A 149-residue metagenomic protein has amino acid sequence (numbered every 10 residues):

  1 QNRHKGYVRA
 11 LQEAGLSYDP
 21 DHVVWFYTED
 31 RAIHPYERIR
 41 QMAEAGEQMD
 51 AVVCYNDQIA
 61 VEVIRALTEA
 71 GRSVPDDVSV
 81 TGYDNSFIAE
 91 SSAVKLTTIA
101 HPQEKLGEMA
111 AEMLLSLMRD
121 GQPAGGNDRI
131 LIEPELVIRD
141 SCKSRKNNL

Functional and structural regions predicted by a protein language model:
Q1-L149: Bacterial carbohydrate/catabolite-sensing allosteric modules
